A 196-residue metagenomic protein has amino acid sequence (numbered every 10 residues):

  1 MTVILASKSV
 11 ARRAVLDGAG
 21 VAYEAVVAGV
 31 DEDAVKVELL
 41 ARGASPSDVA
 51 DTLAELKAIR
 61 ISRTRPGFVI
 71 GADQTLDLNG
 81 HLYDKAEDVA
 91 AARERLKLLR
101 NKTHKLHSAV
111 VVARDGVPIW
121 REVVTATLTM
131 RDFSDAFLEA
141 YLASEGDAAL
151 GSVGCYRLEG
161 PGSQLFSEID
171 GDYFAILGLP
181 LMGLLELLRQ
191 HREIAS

Functional and structural regions predicted by a protein language model:
M1-F68, H81, A136, A143 (+2 more regions): N-terminal polybasic phosphate/anion-binding patch
L16, A54, D73, A92 (+3 more regions): Residue-level signal for inorganic ion chemistry
A22-D33, S108-V117, G151-S163: Mobile beta-alpha loop/short-helix "lid" or hinge segments that flank ligand
F68-Q74: Alpha-helical membrane segments and adjacent membrane-interface helices in multi-pass membrane proteins
Q74-H104, M130: Active-site-adjacent loop/tail segments of enzyme domains
D77, V111-R114, R131, E168: Short beta-strand-to-turn element immediately C-terminal to the catalytic PLP-Schiff-base lysine in fold type I
R95-L96, S108-A113, V117-R121, T125-A126: Anionic-ligand binding region
R121-A195: Active-site oxyanion/phosphate-handling segment shared across diverse enzymes
